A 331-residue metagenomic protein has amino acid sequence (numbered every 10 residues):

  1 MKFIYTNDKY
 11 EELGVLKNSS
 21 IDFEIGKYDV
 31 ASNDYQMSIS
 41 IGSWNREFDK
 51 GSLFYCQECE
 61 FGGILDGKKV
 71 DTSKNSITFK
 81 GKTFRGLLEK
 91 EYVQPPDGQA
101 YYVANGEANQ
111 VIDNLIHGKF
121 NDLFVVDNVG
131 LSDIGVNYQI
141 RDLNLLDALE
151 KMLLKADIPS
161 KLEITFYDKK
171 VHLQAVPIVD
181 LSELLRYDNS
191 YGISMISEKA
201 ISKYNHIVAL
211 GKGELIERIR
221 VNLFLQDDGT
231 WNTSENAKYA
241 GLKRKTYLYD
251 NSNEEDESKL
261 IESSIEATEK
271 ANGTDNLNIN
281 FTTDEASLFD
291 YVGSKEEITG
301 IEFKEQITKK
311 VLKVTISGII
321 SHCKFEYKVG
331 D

Functional and structural regions predicted by a protein language model:
M1-D8, S52, H172-L173, H206-V208 (+2 more regions): Short polybasic amphipathic segments
M1-Y28, D188-S197: Solvent-exposed edge beta-strands and adjacent loop segments that serve as assembly or binding interfaces
F23-I41, N75-L87, A209, E269-D284 (+2 more regions): Oligomerization/assembly interface segments of phage tail-like spikes and tubes
G42, E47-V125: Surface-exposed cap/loop segments at beta↔alpha junctions
L53-K80, E163-I164, S190, K295-K324: Short beta-strand and beta-hairpin "edge-sheet" elements
K69-F79, T83-L88, N128-Y204, V208: Short beta-strand-centered interaction patches in the first periplasmic/extracellular domains of large envelope
N109-D113, L146-E150, H206-I207, I261-I265: Extracytoplasmic/secreted envelope proteins and their assembly/folding machinery, especially bacterial periplasmic
V179-S317: Acidic, small/polar-enriched beta strand-loop surface segments
